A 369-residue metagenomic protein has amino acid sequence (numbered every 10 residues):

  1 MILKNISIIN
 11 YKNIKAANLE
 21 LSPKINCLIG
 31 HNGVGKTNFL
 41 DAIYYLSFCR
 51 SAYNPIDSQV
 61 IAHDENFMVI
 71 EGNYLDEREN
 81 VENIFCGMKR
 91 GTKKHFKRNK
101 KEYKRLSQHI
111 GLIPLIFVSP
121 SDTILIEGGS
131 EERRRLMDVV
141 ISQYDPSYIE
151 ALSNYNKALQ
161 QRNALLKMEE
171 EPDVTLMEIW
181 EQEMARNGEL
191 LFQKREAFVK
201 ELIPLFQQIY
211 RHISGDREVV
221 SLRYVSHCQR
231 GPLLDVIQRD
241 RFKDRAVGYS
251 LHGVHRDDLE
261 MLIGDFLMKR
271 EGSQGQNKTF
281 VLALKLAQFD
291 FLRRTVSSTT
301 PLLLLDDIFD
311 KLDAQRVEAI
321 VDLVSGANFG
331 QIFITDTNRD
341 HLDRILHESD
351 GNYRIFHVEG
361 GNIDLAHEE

Functional and structural regions predicted by a protein language model:
M1-H31, T175-R186, L190-L302, K311 (+4 more regions): Conserved NTPase motor "head" modules and their coupling/switch loops across ABC/AAA+ ATPases, GTPases, and GHKL ATPases
K36: Conserved lysine of the Walker
Y44-I56, A287-T295: Post-Walker A helix-loop "phosphate-sensing" segment adjacent to the P-loop in P-loop NTPases
F48-I126, S130-E132, D138-Y144, Y148 (+3 more regions): Nucleotide-state sensing region of NTPase/ATPase domains
G72, Q331-N338: Structural recognition of the conserved hydrophobic beta-strand(s) that form the central parallel beta-sheet of P-loop
I124-S214, V225: An accessory alpha-helical subdomain
D306-I308: Walker B catalytic acidic pair
